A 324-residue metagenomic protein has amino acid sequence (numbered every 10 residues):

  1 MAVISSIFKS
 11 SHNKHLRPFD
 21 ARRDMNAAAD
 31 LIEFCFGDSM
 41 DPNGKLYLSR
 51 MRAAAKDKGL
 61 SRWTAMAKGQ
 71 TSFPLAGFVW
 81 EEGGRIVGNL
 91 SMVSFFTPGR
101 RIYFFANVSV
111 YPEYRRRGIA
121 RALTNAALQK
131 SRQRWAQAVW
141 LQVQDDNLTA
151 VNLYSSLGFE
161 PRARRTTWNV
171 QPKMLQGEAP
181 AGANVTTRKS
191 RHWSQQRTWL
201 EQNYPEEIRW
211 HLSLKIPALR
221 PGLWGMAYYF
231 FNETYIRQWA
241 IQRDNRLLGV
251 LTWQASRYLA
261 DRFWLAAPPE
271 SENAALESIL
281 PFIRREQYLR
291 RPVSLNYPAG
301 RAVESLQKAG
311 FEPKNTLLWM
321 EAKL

Functional and structural regions predicted by a protein language model:
M1-F34, D38, Q171-R191: Conserved N-terminal entry element of GNAT/NAT acetyltransferase domains
K14, A54-S61, E160-Y258: Amide-forming acyltransferase catalytic core, primarily the GNAT-like/NAT-type and related acyltransferase folds
I32-E82, I86, W210-I236: Active-site rim helix/loop that mediates acceptor-substrate recognition in acyltransferases
L75-V79, R85-S94, F104, S109 (+2 more regions): Conserved beta-strand in the GNAT
V110, R116-Q129, Q133, A138 (+2 more regions): Conserved acetyl-CoA-binding loop-helix of GNAT-fold acetyltransferases
R117, R121, D145-A163, P298-N315: Conserved active-site alpha-helix within GNAT-family acetyltransferase domains
S131-Q142, E286-P298: Conserved GNAT acetyl-CoA-binding A-motif
Q142, E160-K173, E312-A322: Conserved catalytic-core motifs of GNAT/GCN5-like acyltransferases
